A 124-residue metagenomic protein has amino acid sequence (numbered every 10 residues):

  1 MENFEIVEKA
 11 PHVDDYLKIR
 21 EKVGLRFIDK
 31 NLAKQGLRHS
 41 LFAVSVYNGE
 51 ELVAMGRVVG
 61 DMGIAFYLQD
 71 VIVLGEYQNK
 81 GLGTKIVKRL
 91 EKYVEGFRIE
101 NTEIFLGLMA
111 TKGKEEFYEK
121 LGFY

Functional and structural regions predicted by a protein language model:
M1-N31: Short amphipathic alpha-helix that is part of the acyltransferase structural core
K34-R38: Short loop/turn motifs at secondary-structure junctions and domain boundaries
L41-G56: Conserved beta-hairpin
V58-L68, Q78, N101-T102: A conserved beta-turn-beta hairpin within the catalytic core of GNAT-like acetyltransferases that forms part
V73, N79-V94: Conserved acetyl-CoA-binding loop-helix of GNAT-fold acetyltransferases
E95-Y124: Conserved active-site alpha-helix within GNAT-family acetyltransferase domains
